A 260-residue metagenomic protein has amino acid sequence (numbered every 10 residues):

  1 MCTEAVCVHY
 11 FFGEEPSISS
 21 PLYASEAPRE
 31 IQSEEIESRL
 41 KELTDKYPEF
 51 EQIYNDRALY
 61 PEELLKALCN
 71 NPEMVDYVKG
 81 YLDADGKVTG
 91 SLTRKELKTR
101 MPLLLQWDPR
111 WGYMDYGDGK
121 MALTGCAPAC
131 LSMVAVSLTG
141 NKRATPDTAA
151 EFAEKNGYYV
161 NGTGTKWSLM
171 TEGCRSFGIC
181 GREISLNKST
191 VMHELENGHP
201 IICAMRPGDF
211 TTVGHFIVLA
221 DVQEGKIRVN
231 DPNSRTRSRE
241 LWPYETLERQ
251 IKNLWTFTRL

Functional and structural regions predicted by a protein language model:
T3-Y158: Active-site-adjacent structural segments surrounding the nucleophilic cysteine of cysteine proteases and isopeptidases
V6-H9, G13, P207-L260: Active-site signature of cysteine proteases
S38, E42, Q52, T148-K155 (+5 more regions): Charged/polar, solvent-exposed surface patches and flexible loops
G112-D115, V134, G157, N161 (+5 more regions): Residues in flexible loops and secondary-structure boundaries
D118-A127, N141, G162-K166, E183 (+3 more regions): Extracytoplasmic/periplasmic, Sec-exported soluble proteins
A127-A135, P146, A150, W167 (+5 more regions): Extracytoplasmic/secreted envelope proteins and their assembly/folding machinery, especially bacterial periplasmic
Y159-D209, G214-E224, T258-R259: Predominantly the structural core of cysteine protease catalytic domains
